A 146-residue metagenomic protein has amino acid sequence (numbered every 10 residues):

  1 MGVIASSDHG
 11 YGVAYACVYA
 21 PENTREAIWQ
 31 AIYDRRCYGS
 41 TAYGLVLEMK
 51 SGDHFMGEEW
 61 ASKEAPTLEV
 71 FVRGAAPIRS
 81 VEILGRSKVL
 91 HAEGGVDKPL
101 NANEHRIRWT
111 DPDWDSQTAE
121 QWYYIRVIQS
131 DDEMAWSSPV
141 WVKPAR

Functional and structural regions predicted by a protein language model:
M1-R146: C-terminal functional module detector
